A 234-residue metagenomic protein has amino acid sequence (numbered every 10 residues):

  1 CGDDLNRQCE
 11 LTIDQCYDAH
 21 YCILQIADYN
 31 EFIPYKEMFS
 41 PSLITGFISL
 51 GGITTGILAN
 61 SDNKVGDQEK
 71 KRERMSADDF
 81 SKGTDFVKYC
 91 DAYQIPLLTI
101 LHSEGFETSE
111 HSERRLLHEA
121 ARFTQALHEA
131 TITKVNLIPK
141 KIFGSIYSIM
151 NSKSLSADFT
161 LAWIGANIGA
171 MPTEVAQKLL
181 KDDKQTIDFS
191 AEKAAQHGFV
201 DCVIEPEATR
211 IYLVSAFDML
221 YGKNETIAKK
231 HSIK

Functional and structural regions predicted by a protein language model:
C1-K234: Ligand-binding clefts of soluble mixed alpha/beta catalytic domains
